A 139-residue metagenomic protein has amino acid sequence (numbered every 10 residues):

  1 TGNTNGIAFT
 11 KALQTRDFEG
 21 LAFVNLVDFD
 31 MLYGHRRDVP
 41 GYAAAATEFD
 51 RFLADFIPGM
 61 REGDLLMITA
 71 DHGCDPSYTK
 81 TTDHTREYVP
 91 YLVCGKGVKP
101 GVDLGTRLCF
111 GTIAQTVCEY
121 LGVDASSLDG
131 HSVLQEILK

Functional and structural regions predicted by a protein language model:
T1-K139: Feature captures the catalytic ectodomains and active-site-proximal regions of enzymes that hydrolyze or transfer
